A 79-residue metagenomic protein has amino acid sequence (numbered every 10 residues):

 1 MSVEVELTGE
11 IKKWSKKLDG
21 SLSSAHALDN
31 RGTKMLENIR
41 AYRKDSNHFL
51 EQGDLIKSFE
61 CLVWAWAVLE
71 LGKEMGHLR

Functional and structural regions predicted by a protein language model:
M1-L36: Amphipathic, heptad-repeat alpha-helical segments
W14, W64-W66: Tryptophan-centered motif/residue detector
W66-R79: Short, charge-rich amphipathic alpha-helical segments embedded in non-transmembrane helical bundles/solenoids
